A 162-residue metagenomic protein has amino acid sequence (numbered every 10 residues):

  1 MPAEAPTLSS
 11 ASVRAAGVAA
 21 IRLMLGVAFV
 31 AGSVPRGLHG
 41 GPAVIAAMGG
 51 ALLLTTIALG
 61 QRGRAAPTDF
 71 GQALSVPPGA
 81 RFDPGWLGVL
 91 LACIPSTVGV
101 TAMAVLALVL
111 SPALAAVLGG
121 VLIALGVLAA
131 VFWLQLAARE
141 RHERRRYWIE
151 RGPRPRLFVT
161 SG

Functional and structural regions predicted by a protein language model:
M1-A16, P67-F82: Cytosolic juxtamembrane N-terminal segments of multi-pass membrane proteins
R14-L25, P84-G99: Select subsegments of transmembrane alpha-helices in polytopic membrane proteins, especially boundary-proximal
M24-G32, A47-G60, P95-L106: Hydrophobic core of alpha-helical transmembrane segments in multi-pass integral membrane proteins
V30-G40, C93-A124: Alpha-helical transmembrane segments and their membrane-interface junctions in multi-pass membrane proteins
H39-I57, G120-A124: Alpha-helical transmembrane segments
L53-L74, A137-E140: Membrane-water interface of transmembrane alpha-helices
A80-A92, R146-G162: Cytosolic juxtamembrane regulatory segments of multi-pass membrane proteins
L118-R154: Alpha-helical transmembrane segments and their immediate juxtamembrane interface regions
